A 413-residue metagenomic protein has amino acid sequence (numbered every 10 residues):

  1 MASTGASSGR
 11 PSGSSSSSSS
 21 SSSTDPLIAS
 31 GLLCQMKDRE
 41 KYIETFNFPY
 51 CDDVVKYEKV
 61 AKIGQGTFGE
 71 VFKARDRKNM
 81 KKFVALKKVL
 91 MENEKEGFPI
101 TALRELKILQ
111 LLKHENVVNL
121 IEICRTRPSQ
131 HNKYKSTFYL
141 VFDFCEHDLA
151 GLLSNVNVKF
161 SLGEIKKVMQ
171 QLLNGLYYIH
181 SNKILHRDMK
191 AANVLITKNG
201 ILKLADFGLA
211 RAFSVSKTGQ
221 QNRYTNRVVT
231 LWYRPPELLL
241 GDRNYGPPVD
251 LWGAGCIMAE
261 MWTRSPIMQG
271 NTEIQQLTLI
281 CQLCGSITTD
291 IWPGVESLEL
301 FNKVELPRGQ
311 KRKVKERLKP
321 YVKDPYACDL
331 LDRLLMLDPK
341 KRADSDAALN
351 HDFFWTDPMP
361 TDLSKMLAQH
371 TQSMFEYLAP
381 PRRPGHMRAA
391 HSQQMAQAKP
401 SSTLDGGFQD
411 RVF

Functional and structural regions predicted by a protein language model:
M1-V55, L404-F413: Intrinsically disordered, low-complexity regulatory segments that flank or precede the catalytic domain of eukaryotic
E70: Conserved N-lobe ATP-binding subsite of Hanks-type protein kinase domains, especially the beta3 VAIK lysine
F83, K88-K113, P128-H131: Conserved N-lobe beta3->alphaC-helix segment of eukaryotic protein kinase catalytic domains
K113-C124: Conserved HxN/HPN-centered segment at the entrance to the catalytic loop of eukaryotic protein kinase-like domains
V168-M169: Activation segment signature within eukaryotic-like protein kinase domains
L209-R211: Activation segment
S286-D332: C-terminal lobe substrate-recognition/regulatory segment of protein kinase catalytic domains
W355, M359-F413: C-terminal intrinsically disordered, low-complexity extensions immediately downstream of enzyme catalytic cores
